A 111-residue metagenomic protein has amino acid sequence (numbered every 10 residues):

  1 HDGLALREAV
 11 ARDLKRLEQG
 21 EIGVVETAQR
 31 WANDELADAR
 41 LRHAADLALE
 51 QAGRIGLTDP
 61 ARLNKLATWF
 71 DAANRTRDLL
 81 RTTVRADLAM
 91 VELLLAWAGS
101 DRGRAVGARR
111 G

Functional and structural regions predicted by a protein language model:
H1-H43, A48, G53-G111: Charged, glycine-rich active-site and insertion segments that engage polyanionic ligands
